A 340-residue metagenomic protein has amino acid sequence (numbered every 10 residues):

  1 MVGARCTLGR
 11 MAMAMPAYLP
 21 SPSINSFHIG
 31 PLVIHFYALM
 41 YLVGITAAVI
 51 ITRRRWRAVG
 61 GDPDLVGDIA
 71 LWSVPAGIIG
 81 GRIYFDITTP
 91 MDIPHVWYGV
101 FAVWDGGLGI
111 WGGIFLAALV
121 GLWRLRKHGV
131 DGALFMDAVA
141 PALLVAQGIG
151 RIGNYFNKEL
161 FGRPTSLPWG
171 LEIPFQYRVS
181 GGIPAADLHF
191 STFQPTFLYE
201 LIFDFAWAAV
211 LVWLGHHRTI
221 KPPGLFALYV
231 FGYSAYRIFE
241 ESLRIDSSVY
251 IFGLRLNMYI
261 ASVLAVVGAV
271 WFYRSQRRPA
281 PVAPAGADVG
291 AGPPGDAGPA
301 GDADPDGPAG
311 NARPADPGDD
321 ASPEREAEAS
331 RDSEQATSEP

Functional and structural regions predicted by a protein language model:
R5-P340: A feature for loop-to-transmembrane-helix boundaries and adjacent hydrophobic helices in multi-pass integral membrane
